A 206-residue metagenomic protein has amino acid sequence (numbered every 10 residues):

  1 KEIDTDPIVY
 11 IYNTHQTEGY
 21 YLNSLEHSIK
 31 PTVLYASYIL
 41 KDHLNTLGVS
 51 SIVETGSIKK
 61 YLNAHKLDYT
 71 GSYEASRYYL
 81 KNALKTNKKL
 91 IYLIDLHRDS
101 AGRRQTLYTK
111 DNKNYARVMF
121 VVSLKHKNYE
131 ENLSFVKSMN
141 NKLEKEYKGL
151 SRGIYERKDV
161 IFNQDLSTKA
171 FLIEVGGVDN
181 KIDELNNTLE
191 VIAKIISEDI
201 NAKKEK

Functional and structural regions predicted by a protein language model:
K1-N13, Y20: Non-catalytic propeptide/linker segments at domain boundaries
I8-N13, Y92-H97, R117-V121, L172-E174: Soluble periplasmic/extracytoplasmic beta-strand elements of cell-envelope proteins
Q16-G19, S57-Y61, R98-R103, K125-N128 (+2 more regions): Solvent-exposed loop/turn segments at secondary-structure junctions within structured extracellular/periplasmic domains
S24-L107: Catalytic-core regions of hydrolytic enzymes
H27-Y35, T70-E74, H126-S134, D179-N187: Soluble non-cytosolic domains of exported or imported proteins
A101-N128, V136: A short, glycine/acidic-enriched catalytic loop
N128-E156: Active-site-adjacent substrate-binding region of metalloamidase/peptidase-like peptide-processing proteins
G153-K206: Active-site-adjacent mobile loop/cap segments within catalytic or ligand-binding domains
